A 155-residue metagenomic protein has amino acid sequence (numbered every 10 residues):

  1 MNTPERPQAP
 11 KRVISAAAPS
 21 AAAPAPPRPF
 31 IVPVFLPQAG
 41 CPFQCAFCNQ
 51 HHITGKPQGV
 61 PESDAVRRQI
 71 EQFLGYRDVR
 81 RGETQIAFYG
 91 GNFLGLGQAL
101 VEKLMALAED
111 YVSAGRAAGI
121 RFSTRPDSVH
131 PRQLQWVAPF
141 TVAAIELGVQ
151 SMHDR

Functional and structural regions predicted by a protein language model:
P4-L36: Short, charged low-complexity linear segments at domain edges
A25-A65: Canonical Radical SAM [4Fe-4S] cluster-binding loop centered on the CxxxCxxC motif and its immediate flanking residues
F30-V34, T84-F88, A118-F122, I145-L147: Hydrophobic faces of well-ordered beta-strands that scaffold small-molecule active sites in alpha/beta enzyme cores
H52, N92-G95: Short histidine/acidic/glycine/proline-rich micro-motifs that form metal- and phosphate-coordinating active-site loops
Q58-Q69, P126-R132: Glycine-rich anion/phosphate-binding loops
R68-N92: Short Fe-S-cluster ligation motifs
G97-L100: WD40 beta-propeller repeat fold
E102-F122, D127-R155: Radical SAM/AdoMet-radical enzyme domain recognition
